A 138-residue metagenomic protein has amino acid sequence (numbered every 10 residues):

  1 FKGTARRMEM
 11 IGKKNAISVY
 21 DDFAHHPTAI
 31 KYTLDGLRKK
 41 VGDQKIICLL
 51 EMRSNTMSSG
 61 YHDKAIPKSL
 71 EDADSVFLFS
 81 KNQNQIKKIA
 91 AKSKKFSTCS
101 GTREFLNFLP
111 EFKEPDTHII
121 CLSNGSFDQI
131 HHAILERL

Functional and structural regions predicted by a protein language model:
F1-L138: ATP-dependent carboxylate-amine ligase
